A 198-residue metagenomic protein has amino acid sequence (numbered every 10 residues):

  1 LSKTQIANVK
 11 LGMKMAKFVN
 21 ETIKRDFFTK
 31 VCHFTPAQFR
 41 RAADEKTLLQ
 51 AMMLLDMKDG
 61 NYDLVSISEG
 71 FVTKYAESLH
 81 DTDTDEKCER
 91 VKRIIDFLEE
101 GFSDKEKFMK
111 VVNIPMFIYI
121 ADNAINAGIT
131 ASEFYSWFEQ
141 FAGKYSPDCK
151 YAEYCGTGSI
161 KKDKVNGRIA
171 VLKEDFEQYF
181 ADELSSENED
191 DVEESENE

Functional and structural regions predicted by a protein language model:
L1-E153, N166-N197: Solvent-exposed functional surfaces
K161: Basic, alpha-helical nucleic-acid-binding regions used in initiation and control of genome expression
